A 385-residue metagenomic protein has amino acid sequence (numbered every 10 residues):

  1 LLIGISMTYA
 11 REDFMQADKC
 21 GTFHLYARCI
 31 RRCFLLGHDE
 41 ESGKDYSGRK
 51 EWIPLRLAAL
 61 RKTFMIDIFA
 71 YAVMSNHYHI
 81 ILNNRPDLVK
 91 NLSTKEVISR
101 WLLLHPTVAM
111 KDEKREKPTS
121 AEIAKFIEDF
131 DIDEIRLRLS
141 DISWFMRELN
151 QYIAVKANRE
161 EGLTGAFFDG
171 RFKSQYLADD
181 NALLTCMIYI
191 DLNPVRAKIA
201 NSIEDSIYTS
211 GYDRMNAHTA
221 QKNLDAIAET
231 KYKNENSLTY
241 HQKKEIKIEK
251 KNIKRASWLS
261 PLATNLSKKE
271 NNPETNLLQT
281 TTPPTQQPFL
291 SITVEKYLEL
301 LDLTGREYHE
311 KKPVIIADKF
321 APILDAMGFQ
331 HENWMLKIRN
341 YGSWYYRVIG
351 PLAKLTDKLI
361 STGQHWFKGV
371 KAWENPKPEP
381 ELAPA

Functional and structural regions predicted by a protein language model:
L1-A385: Short catalytic/metal-binding and nucleic-acid-binding patches
